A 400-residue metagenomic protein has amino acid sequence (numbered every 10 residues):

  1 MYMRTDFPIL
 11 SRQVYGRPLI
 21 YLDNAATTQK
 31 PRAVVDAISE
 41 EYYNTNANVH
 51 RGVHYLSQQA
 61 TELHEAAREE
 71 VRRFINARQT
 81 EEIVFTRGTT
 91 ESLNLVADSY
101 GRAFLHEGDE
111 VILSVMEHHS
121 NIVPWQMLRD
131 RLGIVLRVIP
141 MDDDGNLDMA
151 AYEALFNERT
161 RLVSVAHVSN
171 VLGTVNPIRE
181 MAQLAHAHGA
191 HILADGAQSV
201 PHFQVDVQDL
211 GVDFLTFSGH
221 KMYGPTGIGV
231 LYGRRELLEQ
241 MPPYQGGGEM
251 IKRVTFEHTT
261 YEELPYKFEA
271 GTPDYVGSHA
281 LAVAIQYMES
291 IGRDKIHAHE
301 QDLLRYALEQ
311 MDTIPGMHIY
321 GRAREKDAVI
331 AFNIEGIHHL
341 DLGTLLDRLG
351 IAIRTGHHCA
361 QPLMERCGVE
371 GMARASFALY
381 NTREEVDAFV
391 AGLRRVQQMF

Functional and structural regions predicted by a protein language model:
M1-F400: Pyridoxal 5′-phosphate
